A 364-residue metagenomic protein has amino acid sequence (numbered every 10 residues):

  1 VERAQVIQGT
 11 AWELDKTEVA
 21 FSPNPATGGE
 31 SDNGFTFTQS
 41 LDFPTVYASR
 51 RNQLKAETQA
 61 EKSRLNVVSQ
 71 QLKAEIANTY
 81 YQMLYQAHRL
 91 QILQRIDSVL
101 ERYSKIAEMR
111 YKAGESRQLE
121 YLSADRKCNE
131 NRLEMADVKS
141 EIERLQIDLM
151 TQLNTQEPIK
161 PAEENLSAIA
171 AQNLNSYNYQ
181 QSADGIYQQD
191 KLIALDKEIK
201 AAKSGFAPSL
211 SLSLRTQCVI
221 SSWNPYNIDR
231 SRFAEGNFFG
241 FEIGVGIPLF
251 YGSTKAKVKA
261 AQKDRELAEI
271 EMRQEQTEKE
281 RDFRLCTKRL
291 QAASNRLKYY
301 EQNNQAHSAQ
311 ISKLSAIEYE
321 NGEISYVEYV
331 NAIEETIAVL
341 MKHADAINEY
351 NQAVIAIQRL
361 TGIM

Functional and structural regions predicted by a protein language model:
V1-A11, V68, L72-Q91, M109 (+4 more regions): Amphipathic alpha-helical coiled-coil segments
V1-T17, S22, L41, S49 (+5 more regions): Bacterial Sec-pathway N-terminal export signals of envelope proteins
L14-K16, D42-P44, K73, K203 (+3 more regions): Outer-membrane beta-barrel channels and translocator barrels
K16-Q53, S213-S253: Small/polar, glycine/serine/threonine/aspartate-rich low-complexity segments that form flexible
Q39-L41, K62, A87, S140 (+3 more regions): Residue-level signature of outer-membrane beta-barrel architecture
N52-K55, Q118-K127, K259, Y326-E334: Short, charged, amphipathic alpha-helical segments
Q71-A183, C286-R289, A293, T336: Periplasmic alpha-helical coiled-coil/stalk elements that build and connect Gram-negative outer-membrane
